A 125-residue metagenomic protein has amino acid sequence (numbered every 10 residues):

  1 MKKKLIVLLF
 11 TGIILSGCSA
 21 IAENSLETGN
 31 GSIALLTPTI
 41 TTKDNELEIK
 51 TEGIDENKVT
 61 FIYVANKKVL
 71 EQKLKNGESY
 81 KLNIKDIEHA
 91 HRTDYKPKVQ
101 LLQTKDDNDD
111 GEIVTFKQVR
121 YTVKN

Functional and structural regions predicted by a protein language model:
M1-K4: Positively charged n-region of N-terminal signal peptides that target proteins for export
I6, S19-A22: N-terminal Sec-dependent export signals
L15-G17: C-terminal motif of bacterial Sec signal peptides marking the signal peptidase cleavage site
A22-N125: Mature, Sec-exported extracytoplasmic domains of Gram-positive
